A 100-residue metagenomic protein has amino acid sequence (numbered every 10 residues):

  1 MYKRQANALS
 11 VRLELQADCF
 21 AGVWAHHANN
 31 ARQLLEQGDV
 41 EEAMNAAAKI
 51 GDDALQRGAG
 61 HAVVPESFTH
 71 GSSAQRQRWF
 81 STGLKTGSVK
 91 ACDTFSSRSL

Functional and structural regions predicted by a protein language model:
M1-Y2: Short, small-residue-biased leader/transition segments that mark boundaries at the very start of proteins
Q5, A31, V64: Conserved short-loop catalytic and cofactor-binding motifs
A6-D18, Q33-V40, T69-S73, Q77: Solvent-exposed, acidic/flexible segments
V11, V23, V40, V63-V64 (+1 more regions): Extended aliphatic helical segments
Q16-L55: Short helix/loop segments within enzyme catalytic domains that coordinate or immediately flank catalytic cofactors
I50-L100: Pan-zinc metallopeptidase signature
